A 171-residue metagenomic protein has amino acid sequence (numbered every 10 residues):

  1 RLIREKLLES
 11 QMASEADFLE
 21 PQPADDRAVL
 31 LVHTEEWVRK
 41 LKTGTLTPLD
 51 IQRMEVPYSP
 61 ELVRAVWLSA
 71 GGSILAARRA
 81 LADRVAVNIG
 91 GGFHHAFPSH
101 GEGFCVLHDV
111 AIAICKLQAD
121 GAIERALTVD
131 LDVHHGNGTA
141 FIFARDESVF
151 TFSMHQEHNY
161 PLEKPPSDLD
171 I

Functional and structural regions predicted by a protein language model:
R1-I171: HDAC/HDAC-like amidohydrolase catalytic core signature
